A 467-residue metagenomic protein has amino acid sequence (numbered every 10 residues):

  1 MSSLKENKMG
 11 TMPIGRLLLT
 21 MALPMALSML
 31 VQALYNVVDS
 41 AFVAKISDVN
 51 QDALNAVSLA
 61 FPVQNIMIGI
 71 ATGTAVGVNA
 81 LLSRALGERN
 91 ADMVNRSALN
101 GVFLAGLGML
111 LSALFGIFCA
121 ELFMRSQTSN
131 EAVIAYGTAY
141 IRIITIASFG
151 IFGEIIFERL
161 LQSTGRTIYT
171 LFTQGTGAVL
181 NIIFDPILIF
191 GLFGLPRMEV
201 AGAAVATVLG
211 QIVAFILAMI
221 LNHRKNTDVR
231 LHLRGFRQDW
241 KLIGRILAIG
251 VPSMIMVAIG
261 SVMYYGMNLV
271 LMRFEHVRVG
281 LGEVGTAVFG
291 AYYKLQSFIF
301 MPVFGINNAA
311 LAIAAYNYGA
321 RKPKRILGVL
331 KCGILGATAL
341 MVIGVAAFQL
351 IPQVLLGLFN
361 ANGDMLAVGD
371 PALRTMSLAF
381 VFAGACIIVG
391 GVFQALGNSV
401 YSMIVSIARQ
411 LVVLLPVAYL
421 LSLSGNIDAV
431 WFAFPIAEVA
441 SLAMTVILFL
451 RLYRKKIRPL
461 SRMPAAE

Functional and structural regions predicted by a protein language model:
M1-A22, L82-F149, P196-V251, A314-A379 (+1 more regions): Short alpha-helical transmembrane segments in multi-pass integral membrane proteins
M25, M29, A41, A80 (+16 more regions): Transmembrane alpha-helix boundary and packing residues in multipass membrane permease domains and related
A26-A80, A147-I151, G244, G250-N317 (+4 more regions): Transmembrane helix-bundle signature of multi-pass secondary active exporters and lipid flippases
L34-V37, K45, Q51, A85-E88 (+6 more regions): Helix-loop interface residues and adjacent transmembrane-helix termini in multi-pass membrane transporters, primarily
V43, I187-A203: Interfacial helix-loop-helix junctions of multi-pass membrane proteins
L54-L114, I151-T170, V288-A346, L350-P352 (+1 more regions): Small-residue-rich hydrophobic transmembrane alpha-helices
A75, I144-Q162, T170-A178, A203-A218 (+4 more regions): Short runs within selected transmembrane alpha-helices of multi-pass transporters and secretion channels
L414-S422: Hydrophobic alpha-helical transmembrane segments in multi-pass integral membrane proteins
